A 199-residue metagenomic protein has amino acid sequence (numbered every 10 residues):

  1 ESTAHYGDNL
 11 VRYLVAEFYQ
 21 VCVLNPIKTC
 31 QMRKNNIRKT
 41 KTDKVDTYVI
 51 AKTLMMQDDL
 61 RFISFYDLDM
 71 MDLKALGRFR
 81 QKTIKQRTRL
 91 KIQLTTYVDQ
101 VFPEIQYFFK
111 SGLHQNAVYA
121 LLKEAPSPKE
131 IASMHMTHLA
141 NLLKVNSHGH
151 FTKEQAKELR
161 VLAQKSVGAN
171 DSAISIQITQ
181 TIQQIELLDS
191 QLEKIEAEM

Functional and structural regions predicted by a protein language model:
E1-M199: A detector of single, family-specific signature residues that are central to catalytic or substrate-handling motifs
